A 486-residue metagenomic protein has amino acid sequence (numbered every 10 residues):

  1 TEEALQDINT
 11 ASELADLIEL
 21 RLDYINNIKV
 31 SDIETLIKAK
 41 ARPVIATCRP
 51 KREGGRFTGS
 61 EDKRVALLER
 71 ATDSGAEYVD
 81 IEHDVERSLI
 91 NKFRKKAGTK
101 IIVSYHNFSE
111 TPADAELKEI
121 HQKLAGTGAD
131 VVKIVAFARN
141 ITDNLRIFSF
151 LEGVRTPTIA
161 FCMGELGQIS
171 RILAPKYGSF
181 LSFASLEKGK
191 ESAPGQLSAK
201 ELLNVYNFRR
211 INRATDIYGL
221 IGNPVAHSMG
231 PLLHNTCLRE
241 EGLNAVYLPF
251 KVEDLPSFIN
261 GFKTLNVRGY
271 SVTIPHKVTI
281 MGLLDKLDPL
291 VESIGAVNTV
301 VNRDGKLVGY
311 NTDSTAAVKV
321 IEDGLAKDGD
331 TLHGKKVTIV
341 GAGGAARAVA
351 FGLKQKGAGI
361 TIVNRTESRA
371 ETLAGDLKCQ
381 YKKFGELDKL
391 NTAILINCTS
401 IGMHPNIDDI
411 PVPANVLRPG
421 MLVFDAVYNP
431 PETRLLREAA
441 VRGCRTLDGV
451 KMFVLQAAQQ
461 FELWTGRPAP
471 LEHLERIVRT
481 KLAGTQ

Functional and structural regions predicted by a protein language model:
T1-A115, A129, A136: Active-site beta->alpha loop and helix N-cap motifs at the rims of alpha/beta catalytic domains
I18, K356-L377: NAD(P)-binding Rossmann-fold cofactor-contacting core
I37, V44-I90, T279-L332: Glycine/small-residue-rich loop that forms an oxyanion/phosphate-binding "nest" at active or ligand-binding sites
D84-D216: Catalytic alpha/beta core domains of metabolic enzymes, predominantly
C162, Y218-V225, G309-S314, I321 (+3 more regions): Glycine-rich adenosine-cofactor-binding loop
T215-K327: Phosphate/diphosphate ligand-binding glycine-rich loop within oxidoreductases
D330, G334, P419-L422, A426-Q486: Adenosine-phosphate binding glycine-rich loop
G375-T446: Rossmann-like adenosine-cofactor binding region
